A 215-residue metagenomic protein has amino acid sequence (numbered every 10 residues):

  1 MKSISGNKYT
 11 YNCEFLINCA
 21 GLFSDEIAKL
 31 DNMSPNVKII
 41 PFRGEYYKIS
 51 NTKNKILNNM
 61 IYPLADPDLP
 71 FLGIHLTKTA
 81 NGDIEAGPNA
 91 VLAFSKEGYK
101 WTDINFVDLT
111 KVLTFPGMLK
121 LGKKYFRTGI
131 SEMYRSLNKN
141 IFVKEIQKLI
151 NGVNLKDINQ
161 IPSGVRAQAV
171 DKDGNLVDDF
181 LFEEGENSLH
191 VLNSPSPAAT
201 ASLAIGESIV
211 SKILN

Functional and structural regions predicted by a protein language model:
M1-I104: Flavin-dependent oxidoreductases
W101, V107, V112-N215: C-terminal catalytic lobe of FAD-dependent flavoproteins
